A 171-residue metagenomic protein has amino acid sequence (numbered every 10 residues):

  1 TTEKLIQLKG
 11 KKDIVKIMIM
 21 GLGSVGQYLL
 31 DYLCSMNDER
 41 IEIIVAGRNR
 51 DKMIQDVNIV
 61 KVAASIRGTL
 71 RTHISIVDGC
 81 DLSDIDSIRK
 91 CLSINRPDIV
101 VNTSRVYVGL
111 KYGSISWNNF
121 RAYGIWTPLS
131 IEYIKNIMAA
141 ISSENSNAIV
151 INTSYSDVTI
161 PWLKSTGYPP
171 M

Functional and structural regions predicted by a protein language model:
T1-V15: A short, basic/flexible loop-to-alpha-helix module at the beginning of a structural domain
L22-G23: Glycine-rich Rossmann-fold phosphate-binding loop(s) that bind the pyrophosphate of adenine dinucleotide cofactors
G26-L29: N-terminal Rossmann-fold NAD(P) dinucleotide-binding loop
S35, I43-R71: Glycine-rich phosphate-binding loop and adjoining beta1-alpha1-beta2 segment of Rossmann-like nucleotide-binding folds
G79-N95: Conserved Rossmann-fold cofactor-binding substructure of NAD(P)-dependent oxidoreductases
S93, N118-E144: NAD(P)-cofactor binding segment of oxidoreductase domains
T103-V108: Conserved NAD(P)H cofactor-binding loop of Rossmann-fold oxidoreductase domains
M138, S142, S146-M171: Rossmann-like dinucleotide-binding core of oxidoreductases
